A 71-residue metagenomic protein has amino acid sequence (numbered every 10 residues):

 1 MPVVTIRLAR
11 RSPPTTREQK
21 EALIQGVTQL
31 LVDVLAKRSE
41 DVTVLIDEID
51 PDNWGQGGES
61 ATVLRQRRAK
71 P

Functional and structural regions predicted by a protein language model:
M1-P71: A domain-level signal for the structural core that forms small-molecule/cofactor-binding pockets and catalytic centers
